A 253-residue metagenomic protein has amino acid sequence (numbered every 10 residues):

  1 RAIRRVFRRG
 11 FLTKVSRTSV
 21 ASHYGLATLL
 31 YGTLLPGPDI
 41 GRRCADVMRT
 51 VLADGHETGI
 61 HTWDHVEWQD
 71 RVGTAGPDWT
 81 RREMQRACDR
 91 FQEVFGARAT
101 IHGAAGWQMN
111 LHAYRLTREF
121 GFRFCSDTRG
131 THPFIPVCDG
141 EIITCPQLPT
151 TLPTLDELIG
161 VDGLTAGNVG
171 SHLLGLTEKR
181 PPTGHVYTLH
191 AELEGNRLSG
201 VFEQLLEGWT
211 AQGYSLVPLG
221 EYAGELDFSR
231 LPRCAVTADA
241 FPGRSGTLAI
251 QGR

Functional and structural regions predicted by a protein language model:
R1-I101, G106-P146, G167-Y187, E194-R253: Catalytic alpha-helical scaffold of carbohydrate-active enzymes acting on polysaccharides/glycoconjugates
Q147-T165: Positively charged, amphipathic and often flexible ligand-engagement surfaces
L158-D162, T188-G195: Short, glycine/charged-rich beta-strand-loop motifs at protein surfaces that mediate ligand recognition and catalysis
